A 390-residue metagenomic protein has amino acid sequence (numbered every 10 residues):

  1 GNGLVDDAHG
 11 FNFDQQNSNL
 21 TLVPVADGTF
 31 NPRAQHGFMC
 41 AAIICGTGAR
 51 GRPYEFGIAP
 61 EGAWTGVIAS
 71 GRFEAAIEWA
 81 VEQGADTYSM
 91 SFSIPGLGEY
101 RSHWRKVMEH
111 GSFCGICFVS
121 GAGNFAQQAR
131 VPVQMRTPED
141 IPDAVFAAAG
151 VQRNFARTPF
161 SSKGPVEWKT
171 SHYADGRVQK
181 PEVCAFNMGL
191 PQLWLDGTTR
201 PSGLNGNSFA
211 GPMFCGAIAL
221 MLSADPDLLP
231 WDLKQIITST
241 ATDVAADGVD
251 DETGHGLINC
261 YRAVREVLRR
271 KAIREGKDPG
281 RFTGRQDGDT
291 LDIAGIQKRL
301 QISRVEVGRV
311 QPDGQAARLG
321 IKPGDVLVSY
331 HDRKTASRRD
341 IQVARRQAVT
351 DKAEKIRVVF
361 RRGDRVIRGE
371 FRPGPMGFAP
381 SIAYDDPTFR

Functional and structural regions predicted by a protein language model:
G1-R72, F113, D140-V145, N154 (+3 more regions): Subtilisin-like serine protease catalytic core
N2-G3, Q16, R136-S223: Extracellular S/T/G-rich loop segment that most often corresponds to the catalytic His/Ser-adjacent loop
C40, Y88, A217, A316 (+2 more regions): Terminal peptide-recognition signature
I43-I44, V67-A69, D86, V183 (+1 more regions): Hydrolase catalytic cores
T47-G51, W64-A144, R177-V178, L195-G211: Substrate-binding/access-modulating region of protease and related hydrolase catalytic domains
G123, Y261-T283: Secreted peptidase-domain scaffold signal
A316-R339: Conserved PDZ fold ligand-binding element
K322, V328, V343-P387: PDZ-domain C-terminal substructure recognizer with occasional recognition of PDZ-binding tails
